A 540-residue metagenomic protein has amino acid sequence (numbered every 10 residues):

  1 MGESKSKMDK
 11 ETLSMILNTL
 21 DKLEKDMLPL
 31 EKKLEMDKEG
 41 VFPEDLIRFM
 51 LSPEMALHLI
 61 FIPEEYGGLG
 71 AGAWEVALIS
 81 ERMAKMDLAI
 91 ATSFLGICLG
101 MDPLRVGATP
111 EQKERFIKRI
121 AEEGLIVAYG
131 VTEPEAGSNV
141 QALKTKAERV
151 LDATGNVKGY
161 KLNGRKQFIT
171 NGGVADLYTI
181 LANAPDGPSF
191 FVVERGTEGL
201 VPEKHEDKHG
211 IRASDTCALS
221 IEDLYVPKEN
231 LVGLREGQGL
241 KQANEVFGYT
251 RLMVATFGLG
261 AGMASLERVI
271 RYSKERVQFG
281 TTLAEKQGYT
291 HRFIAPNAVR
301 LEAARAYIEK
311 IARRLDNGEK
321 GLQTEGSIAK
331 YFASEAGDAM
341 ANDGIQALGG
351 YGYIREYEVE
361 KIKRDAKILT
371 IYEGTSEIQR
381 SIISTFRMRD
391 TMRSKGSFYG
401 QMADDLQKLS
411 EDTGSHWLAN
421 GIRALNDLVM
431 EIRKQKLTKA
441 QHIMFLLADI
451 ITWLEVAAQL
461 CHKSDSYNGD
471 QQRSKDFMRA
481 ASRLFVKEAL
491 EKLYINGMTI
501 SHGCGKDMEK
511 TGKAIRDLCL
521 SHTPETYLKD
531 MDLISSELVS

Functional and structural regions predicted by a protein language model:
M1-F94, R115-E122, G155-N156, S521-H522 (+1 more regions): Amphipathic, small/basic residue-rich leader segments at the start of a protein or domain
G2, Y351-G414, S501-S540: Glycine-rich phosphate/cofactor-binding loops in nucleotide/flavin-utilizing enzymes
M15, K85, P202-E302, K367-Y372 (+1 more regions): Glycine-rich beta->alpha junctions and the first turn(s) of the following alpha-helix
E31-K38, K274-T281, L301-F332, I345-L348 (+1 more regions): C-terminal helix-coil-helix/basic helical segment that borders enzyme active sites and/or dimer interfaces and provides
P53-E114, K118-G124, T170-L177, L301 (+7 more regions): Internal helix-loop-helix
T145-R149: A structural signal for short hydrophobic beta-strand segments in well-ordered beta-sheet cores
K158-E203: A short core secondary-structure module
E411-S540: C-terminal amphipathic alpha-helical interaction region
